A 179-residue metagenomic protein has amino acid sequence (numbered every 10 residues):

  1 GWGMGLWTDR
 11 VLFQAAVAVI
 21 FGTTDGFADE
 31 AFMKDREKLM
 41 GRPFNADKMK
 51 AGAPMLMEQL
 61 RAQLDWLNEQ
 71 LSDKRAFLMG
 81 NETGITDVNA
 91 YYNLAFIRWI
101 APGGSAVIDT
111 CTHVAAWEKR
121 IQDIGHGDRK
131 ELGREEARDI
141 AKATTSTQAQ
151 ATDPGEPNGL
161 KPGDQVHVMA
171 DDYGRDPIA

Functional and structural regions predicted by a protein language model:
G1-R36, P154-P162, V166-A179: GST-like domain detector, emphasizing the conserved glutathione-binding G-site in the N-terminal thioredoxin-like
T8-D123: GST-like fold's C-terminal all-alpha helical module
Q63, T144-T145, V168-A170: Intrinsically disordered, low-complexity segments enriched in polar/charged residues with Gly/Pro, especially when
E82, N93, R134-R138, S146 (+1 more regions): Histidine- and/or cysteine-centered catalytic micro-motif in compact active-site loops
K130-P162: Mixed-charge, Lys/Arg-rich low-complexity intrinsically disordered regions
